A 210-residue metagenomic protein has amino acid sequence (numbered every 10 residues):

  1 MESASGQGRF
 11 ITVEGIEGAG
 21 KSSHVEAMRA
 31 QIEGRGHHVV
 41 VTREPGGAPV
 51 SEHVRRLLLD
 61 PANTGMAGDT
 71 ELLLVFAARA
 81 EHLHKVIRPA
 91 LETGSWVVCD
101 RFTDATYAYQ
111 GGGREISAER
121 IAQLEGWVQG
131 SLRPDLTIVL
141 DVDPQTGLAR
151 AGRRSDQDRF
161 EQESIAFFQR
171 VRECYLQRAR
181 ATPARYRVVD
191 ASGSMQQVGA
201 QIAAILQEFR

Functional and structural regions predicted by a protein language model:
E2-S5, A27-R29, Q145-R210: NTP-dependent small-molecule kinase module
G6-F10: Pre-Walker A (Motif I) flank of P-loop NTPase domains
V13: Hydrophobic anchor at the beta1->P-loop junction of P-loop NTPases
I16: P-loop (Walker A) phosphate-binding loop of NTP-binding proteins
K21: Conserved lysine of the Walker
H24: Hydrophobic positions on the alpha1 helix immediately C-terminal to the Walker A/P-loop
H37-Q129, Q201: ATP-dependent small-molecule kinase phosphotransfer cores that center on conserved nucleotide phosphate-binding segments
T106-E173: A glycine- and Lys/Arg-enriched "phosphate-lid" helix/loop adjacent to the NTP-binding pocket of small-molecule kinases
